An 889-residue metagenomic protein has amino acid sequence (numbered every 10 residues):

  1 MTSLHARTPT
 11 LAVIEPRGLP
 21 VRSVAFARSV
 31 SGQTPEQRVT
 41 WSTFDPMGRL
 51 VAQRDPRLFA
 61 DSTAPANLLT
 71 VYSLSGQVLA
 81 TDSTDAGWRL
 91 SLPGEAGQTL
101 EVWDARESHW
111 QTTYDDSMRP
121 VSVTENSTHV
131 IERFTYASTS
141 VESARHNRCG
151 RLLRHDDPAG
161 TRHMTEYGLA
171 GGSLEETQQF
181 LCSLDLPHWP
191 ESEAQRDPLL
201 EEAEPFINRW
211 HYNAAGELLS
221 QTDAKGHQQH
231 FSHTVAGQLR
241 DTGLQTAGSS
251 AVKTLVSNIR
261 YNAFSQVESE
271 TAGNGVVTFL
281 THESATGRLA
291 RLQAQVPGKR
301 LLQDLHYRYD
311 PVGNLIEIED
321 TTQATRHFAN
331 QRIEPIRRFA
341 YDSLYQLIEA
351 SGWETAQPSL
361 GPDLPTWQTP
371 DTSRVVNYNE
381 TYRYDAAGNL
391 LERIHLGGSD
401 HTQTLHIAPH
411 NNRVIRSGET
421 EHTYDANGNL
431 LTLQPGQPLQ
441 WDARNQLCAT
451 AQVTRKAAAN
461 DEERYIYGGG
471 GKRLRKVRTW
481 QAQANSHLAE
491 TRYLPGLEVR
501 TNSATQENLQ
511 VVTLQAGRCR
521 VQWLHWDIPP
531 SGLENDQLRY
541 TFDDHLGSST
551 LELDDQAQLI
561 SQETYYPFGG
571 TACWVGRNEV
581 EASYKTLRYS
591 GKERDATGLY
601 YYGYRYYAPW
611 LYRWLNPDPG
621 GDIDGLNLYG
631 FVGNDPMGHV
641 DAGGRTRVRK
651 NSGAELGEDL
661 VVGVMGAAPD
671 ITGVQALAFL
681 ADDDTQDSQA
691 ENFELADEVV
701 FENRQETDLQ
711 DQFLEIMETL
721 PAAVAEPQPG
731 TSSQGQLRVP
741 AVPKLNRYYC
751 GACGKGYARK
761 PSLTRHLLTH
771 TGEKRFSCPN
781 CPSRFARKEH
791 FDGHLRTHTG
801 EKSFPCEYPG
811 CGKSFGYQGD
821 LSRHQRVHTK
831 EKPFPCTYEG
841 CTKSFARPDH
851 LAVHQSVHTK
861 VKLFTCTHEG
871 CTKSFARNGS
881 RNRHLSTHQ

Functional and structural regions predicted by a protein language model:
V30, F59-Y72, V78-T81, D85-A86 (+6 more regions): Acidic/glycine-rich beta-solenoid
S531-G603, G638: A motif-centric feature for acidic-aromatic and gly/ser/thr-rich catalytic loops and repeats
G570-V575, A608-L615, L626-E655: Short, low-complexity export/processing leader segments characterized by acidic and small residues
Q710, I716-N780, D792, E801 (+1 more regions): Intrinsically disordered, low-complexity regions that flank and link C2H2-type zinc finger arrays in eukaryotic
K744-L745, G772-E773, G800-K802, K830-K832 (+4 more regions): TGE(K/R)P-like inter-finger linkers of tandem C2H2 zinc-finger arrays in eukaryotic transcription factors
G756-Y757, R784-F785, P809-F815, E839 (+2 more regions): Conserved X-F/Y motif at the start of the beta-hairpin in classical C2H2 zinc finger domains
K760, T769-H770, K788, T797-H798 (+6 more regions): C2H2 zinc finger modules
L763-H766, F791, L821, L851 (+1 more regions): Alpha-helical recognition helix of canonical C2H2 zinc-finger domains, specifically the hydrophobic-histidine i/i+3
